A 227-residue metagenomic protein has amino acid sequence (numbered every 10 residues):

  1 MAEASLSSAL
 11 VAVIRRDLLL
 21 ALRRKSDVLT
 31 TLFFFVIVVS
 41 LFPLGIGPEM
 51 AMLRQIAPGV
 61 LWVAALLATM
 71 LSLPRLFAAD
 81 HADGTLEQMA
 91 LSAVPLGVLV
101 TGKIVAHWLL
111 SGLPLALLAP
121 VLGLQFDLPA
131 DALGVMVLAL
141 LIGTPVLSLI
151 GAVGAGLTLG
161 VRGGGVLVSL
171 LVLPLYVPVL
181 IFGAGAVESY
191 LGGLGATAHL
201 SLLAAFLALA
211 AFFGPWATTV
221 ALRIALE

Functional and structural regions predicted by a protein language model:
M1-T31: Aromatic- and glycine-rich beta-strand/loop motifs that create alpha-glucan
A2, A211-E227: Junction motif at the cytosolic side of a transmembrane helix
K25-G47, V63-A65, L175-F182, A208-G214: Hydrophobic alpha-helical transmembrane segments of multi-pass membrane transport/permease proteins
L44-I46, G154-F212: Transmembrane helix segments
A57-L73: Long, hydrophobic alpha-helical segments
M70-A90, K103-I104: Transmembrane helix boundary and interhelical loop/hinge segments in multi-pass membrane proteins
T101-F126, V146, I150, G183-A184: Hydrophobic alpha-helical transmembrane segments that constitute the membrane-spanning cores of multi-pass membrane
G134, A139-L173, R223-E227: A structural motif at transmembrane helix-loop-helix junctions in multipass membrane proteins
